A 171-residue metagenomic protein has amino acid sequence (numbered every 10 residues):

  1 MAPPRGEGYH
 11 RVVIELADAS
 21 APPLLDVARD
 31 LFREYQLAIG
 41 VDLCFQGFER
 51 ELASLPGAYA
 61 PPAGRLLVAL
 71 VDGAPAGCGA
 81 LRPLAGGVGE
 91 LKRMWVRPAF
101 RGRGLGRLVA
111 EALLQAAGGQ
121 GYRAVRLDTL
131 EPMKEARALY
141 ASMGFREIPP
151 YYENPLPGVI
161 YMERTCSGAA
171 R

Functional and structural regions predicted by a protein language model:
A2, G8, G158-R171: Terminal substrate-recognition subdomain of acyl/acetyltransferases
E15-K92, R97-P98, A110-A112, A116 (+2 more regions): Acetyl-CoA-dependent GNAT
P98-R101, R126-A136, E153-G158: Conserved beta-strand-loop-alpha-helix junction that forms the acyl-donor binding cleft
R103, R107, E111: Residues forming the Rossmann-fold NAD(P)(H) cofactor-binding site
A110, A117-T129: Conserved GNAT acetyl-CoA-binding A-motif
Y140, F145: Conserved active-site tyrosine of GNAT-family acetyltransferases
